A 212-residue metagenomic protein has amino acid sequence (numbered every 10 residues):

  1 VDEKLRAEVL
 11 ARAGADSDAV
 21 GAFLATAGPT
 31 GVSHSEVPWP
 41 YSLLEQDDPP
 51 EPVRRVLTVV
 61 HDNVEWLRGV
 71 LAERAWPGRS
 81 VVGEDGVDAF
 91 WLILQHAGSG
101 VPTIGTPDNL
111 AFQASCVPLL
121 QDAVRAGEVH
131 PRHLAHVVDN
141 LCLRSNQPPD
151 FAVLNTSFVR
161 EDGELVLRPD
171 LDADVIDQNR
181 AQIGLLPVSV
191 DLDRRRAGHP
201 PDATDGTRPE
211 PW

Functional and structural regions predicted by a protein language model:
V1-S145: N-terminal helix-rich structural modules
T30, W39-Y41, P50, D150 (+4 more regions): Generic low-complexity segments that are intrinsically disordered, proline-rich and/or Lys/Arg-biased
W91-H96, S145-P149, P201-E210: Short alpha-helical interface elements
V117-L186, R195: An amphipathic alpha-helical core segment
I176-W212: A cross-kingdom marker for long, charged
